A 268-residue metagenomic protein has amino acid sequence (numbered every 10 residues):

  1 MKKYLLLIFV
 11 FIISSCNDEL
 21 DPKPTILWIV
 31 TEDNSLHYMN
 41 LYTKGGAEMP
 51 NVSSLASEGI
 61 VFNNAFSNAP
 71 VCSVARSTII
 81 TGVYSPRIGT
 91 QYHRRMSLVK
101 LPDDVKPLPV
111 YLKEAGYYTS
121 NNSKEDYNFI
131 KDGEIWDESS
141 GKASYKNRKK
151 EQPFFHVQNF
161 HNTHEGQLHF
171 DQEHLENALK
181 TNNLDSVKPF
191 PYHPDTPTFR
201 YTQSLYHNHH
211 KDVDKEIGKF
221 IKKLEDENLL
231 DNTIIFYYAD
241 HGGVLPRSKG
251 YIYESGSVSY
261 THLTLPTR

Functional and structural regions predicted by a protein language model:
K2, C16-L263, R268: Formylglycine-dependent sulfatase
Y4-I12: Sec-dependent N-terminal signal peptides
